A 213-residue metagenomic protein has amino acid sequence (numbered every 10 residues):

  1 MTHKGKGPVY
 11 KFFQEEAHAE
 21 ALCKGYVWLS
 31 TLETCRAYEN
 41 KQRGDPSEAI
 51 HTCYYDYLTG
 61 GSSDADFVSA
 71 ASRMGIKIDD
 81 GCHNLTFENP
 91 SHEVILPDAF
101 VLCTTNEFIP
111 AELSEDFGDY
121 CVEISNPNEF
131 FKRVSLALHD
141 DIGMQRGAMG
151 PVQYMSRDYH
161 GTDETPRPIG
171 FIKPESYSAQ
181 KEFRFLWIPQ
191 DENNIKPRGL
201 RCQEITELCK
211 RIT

Functional and structural regions predicted by a protein language model:
M1-T213: NAD-dependent ADP-ribosyltransferases
